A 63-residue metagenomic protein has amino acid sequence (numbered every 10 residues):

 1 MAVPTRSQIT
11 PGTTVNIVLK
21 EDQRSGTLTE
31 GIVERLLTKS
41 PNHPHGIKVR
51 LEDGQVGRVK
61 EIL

Functional and structural regions predicted by a protein language model:
A2-L63: Basic/aromatic-rich interaction segments and small domains that mediate binding to polyanionic partners
